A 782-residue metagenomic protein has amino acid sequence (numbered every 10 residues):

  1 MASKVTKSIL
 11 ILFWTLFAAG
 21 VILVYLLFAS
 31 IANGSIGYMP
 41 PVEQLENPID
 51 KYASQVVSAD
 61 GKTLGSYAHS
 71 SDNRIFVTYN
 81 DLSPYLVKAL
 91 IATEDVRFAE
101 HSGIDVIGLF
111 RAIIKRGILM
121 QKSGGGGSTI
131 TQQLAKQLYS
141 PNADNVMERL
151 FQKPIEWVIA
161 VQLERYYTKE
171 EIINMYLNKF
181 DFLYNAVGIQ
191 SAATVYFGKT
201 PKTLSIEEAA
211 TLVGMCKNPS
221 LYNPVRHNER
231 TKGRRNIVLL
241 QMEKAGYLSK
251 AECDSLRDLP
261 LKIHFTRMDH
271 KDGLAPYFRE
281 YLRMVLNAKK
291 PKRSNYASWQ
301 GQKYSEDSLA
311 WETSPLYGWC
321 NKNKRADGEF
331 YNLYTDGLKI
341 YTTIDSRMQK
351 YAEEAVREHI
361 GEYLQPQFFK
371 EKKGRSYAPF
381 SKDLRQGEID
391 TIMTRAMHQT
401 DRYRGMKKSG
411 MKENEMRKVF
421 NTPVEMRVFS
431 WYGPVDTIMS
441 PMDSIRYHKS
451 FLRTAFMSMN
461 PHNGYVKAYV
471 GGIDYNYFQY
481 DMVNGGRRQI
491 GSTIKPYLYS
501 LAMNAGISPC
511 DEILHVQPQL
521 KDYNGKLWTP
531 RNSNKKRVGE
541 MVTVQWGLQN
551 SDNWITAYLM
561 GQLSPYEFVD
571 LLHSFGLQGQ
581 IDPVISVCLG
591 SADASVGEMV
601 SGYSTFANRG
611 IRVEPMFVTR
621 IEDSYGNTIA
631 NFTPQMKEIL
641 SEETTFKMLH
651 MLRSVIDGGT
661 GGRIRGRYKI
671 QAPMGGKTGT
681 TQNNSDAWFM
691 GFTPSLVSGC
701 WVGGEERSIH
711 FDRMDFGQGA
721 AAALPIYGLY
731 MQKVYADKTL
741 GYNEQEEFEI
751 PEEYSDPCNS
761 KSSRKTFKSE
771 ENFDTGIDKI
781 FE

Functional and structural regions predicted by a protein language model:
M1-V57, G117, Y363: N-terminal type II signal-anchor transmembrane helix that functions as the membrane-insertion/stop-transfer segment
D50-W311, Y317-C320, D327-E329, D474 (+3 more regions): Peptidoglycan glycan-strand catalytic modules in the bacterial/periplasmic cell-wall system
A89-I91, M242, A352, N463-G464 (+6 more regions): Active-site SXXK
A99-L109, V187-Q190, S249-D254, M503-N524 (+2 more regions): Short, well-structured active-site flanking segments
T129-I130, L138-S140, N145, R149 (+5 more regions): Active-site-adjacent helix/loop patches that line small-molecule binding or acyl-intermediate pockets
S249-T343, R347-S409: Non-catalytic structural connector segments
P260, G485-M541, E614-T628: Short, glycine/proline-biased beta-turn/loop segments that scaffold the active-site neighborhood
T342, S346-E362, T394-N460, Y465 (+5 more regions): A penicillin-recognizing enzyme superfamily signal
